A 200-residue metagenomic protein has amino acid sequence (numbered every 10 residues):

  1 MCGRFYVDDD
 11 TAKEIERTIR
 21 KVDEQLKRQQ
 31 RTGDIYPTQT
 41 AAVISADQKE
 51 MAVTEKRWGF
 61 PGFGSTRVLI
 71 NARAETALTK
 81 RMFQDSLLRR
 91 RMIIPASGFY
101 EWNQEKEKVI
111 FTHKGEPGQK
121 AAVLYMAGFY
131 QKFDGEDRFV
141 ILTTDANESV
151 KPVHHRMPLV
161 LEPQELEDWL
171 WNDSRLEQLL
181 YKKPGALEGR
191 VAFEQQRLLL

Functional and structural regions predicted by a protein language model:
M1-L200: Short linear sequence motif anchored by a di-proline
